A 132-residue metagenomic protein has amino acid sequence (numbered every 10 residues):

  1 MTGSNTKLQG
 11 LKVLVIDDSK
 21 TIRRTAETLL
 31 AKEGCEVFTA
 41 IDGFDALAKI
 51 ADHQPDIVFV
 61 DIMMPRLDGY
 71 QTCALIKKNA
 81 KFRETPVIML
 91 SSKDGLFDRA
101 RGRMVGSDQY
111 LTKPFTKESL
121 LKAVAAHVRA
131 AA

Functional and structural regions predicted by a protein language model:
R24-K32: Charged docking surfaces used in two-component/phosphorelay signaling
G34-I41, K49: Short hydrophobic/Thr-rich beta-strand motif most characteristic of the beta2 strand and flanking loop of CheY-like
H53-F59: Active-site beta3 strand of CheY-like receiver
M64: Receiver (REC) domain active-site loop signature in two-component systems and cognate sites in sensor histidine kinases
F115-V124: C-terminal output helix
